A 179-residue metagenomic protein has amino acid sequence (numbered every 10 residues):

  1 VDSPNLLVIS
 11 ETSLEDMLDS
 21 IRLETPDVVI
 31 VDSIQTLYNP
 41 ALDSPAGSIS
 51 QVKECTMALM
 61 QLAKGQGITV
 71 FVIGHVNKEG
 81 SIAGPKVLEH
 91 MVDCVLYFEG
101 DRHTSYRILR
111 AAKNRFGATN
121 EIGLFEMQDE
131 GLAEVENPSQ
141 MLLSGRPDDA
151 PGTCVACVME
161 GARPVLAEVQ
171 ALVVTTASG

Functional and structural regions predicted by a protein language model:
V1-Q61, T176: Conserved inter-motif catalytic segment of the P-loop NTP-binding fold
P4, G67-I68, H90-C94, S105-R107 (+2 more regions): Short glycine-/polar-rich loops that comprise or flank the Walker A/P-loop and associated switch/sensor motifs
P4-N5, K64, S81, F98 (+2 more regions): Active-site phosphate-binding and catalytic loops of NTP-dependent enzymes
T12-L14, S33-T36, L42, G65-I68 (+3 more regions): Short, ordered loop/turn segments at secondary-structure junctions
L18, P40-A41, S81-A83, R107-I108 (+1 more regions): Short glycine-/acidic-enriched loop or helix-start segments at secondary-structure transitions that form or flank
R22-V29, Q35, G100-G179: Conserved P-loop NTPase
S50-H75, M91-R102: Substrate-engagement module of ASCE P-loop NTPases
S81-M91: Short regulatory helix/loop adjacent to the ATP-binding pocket of P-loop NTPases
